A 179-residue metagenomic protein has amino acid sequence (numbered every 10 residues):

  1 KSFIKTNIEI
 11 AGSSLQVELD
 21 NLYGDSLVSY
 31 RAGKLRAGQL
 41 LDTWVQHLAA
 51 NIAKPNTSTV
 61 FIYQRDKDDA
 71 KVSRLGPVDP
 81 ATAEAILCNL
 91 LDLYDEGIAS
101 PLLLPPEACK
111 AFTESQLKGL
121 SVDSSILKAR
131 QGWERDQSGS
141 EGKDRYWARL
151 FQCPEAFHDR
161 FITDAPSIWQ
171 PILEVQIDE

Functional and structural regions predicted by a protein language model:
K1-E179: Structural signature of nuclease core domains in nucleic-acid processing machines
